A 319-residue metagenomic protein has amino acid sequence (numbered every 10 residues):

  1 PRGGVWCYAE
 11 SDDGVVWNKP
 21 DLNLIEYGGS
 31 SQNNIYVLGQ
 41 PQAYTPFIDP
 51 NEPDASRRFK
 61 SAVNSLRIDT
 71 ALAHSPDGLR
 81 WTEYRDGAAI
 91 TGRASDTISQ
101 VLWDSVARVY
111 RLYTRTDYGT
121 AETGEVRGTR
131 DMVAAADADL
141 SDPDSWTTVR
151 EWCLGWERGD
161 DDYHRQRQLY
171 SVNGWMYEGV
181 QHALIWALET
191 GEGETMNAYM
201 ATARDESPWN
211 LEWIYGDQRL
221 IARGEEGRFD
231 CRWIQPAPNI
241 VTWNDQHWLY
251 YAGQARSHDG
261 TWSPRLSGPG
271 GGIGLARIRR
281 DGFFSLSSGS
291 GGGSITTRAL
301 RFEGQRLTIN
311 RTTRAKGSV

Functional and structural regions predicted by a protein language model:
P1-V319: Carbohydrate-active catalytic/glycan-binding domains of CAZyme proteins, especially the secreted or lumenal ectodomains
